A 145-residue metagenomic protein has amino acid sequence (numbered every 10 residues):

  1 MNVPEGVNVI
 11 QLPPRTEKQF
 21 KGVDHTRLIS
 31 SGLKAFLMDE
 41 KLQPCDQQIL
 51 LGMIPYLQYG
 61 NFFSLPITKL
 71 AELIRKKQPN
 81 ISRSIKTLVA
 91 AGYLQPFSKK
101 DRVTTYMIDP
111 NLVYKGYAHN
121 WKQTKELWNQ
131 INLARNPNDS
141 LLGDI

Functional and structural regions predicted by a protein language model:
M1-T68: Short recognition helix of helix-turn-helix/winged-helix DNA-binding domains
N2, T87-I145: Winged-helix/helix-turn-helix nucleic-acid-interaction surface
V3, V9, H25, E40 (+5 more regions): Short linear motifs in intrinsically disordered/low-complexity regions
G6, I10-P13, G32, E72 (+4 more regions): Compositionally biased, intrinsically disordered low-complexity segments
K18-F20, P79-R83, G143: Compositionally biased, low-hydrophobicity segments enriched in charged and small polar residues
S31, A35-M38, E72, E126-N129 (+1 more regions): Charged/polar, solvent-exposed surface patches and flexible loops
Q43-C45, P55-K115: Winged helix-turn-helix DNA-binding recognition segment
